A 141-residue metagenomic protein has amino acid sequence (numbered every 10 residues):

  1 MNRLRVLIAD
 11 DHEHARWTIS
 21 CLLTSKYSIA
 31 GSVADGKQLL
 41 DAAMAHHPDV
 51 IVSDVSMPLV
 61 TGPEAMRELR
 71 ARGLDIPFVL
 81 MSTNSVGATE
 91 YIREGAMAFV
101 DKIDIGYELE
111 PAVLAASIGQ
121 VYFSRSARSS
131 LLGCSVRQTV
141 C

Functional and structural regions predicted by a protein language model:
H12-G31: Two-component/phosphorelay signaling modules centered on CheY-like receiver
S32-V50: Acidic, metal-coordinating helix/loop segments flanking the phosphotransfer/catalytic sites of two-component signaling
D35-Q38, V60-E64: Acidic catalytic/metal-coordinating carboxylates
M44-H46, E68-D75, E94: Conserved phosphotransfer cores of two-component systems
P48, G62, I92-M97: As written
D54-V55: Active-site residues of response regulator receiver
V79-M81: Hydrophobic/aromatic residues positioned on beta-strands within the core alpha/beta folds
T89-I92, A98-C141: Short, flexible helix-to-coil linker/hinge segments that flank and couple to helix-turn-helix
